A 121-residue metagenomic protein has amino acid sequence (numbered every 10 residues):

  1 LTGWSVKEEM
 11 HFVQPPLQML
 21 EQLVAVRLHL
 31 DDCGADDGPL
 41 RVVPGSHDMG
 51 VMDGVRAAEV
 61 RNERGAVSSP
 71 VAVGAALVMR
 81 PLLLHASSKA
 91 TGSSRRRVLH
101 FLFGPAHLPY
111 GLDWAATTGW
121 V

Functional and structural regions predicted by a protein language model:
L1-V73, A86-S94, F101-A115: Non-heme Fe(II) oxygenase catalytic core, chiefly the N-lobe of the double-stranded beta-helix
T117-V121: C-terminal flanking tails of non-heme Fe-dependent oxygenases
